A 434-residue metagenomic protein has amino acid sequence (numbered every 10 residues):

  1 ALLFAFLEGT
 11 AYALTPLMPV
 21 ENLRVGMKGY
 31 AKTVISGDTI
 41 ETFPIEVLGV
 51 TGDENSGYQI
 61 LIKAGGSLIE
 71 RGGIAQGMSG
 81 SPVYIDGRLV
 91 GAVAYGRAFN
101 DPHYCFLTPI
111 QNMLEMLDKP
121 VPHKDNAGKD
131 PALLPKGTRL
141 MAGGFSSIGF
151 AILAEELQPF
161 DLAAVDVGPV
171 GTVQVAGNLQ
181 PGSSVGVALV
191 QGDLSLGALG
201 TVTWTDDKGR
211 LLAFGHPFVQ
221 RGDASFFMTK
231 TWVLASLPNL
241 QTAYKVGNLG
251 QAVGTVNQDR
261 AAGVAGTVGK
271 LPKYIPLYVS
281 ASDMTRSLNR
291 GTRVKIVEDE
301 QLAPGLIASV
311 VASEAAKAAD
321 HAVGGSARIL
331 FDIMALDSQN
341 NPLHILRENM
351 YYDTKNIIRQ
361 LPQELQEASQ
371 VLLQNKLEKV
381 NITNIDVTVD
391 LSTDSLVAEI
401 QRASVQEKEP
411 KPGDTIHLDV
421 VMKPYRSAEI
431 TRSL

Functional and structural regions predicted by a protein language model:
A1-E8: Bacterial N-terminal signal peptides
A11-L434: Terminal presequence/propeptide segments associated with secretion/organelle targeting and zymogen/polyprotein
